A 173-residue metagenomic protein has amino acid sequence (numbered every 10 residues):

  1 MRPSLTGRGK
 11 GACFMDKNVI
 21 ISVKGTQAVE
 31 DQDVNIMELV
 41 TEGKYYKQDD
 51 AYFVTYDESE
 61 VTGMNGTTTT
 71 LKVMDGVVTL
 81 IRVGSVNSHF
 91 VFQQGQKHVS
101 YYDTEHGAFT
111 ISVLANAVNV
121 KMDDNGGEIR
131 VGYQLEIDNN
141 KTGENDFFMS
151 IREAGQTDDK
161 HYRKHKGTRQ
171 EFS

Functional and structural regions predicted by a protein language model:
M1-R2, E171: Intrinsically disordered, low-complexity segments
R2-F14: Short, Lys/Arg-enriched N-terminal segments with co-localized hydrophobic residues within the first ~10-30 amino acids
G11-R130, Q134-T142, G155-S173: N-terminal intrinsically disordered, cationic/polar leader segments that include organellar targeting peptides
M149-I151: A short acidic/small-residue loop/turn micro-motif
